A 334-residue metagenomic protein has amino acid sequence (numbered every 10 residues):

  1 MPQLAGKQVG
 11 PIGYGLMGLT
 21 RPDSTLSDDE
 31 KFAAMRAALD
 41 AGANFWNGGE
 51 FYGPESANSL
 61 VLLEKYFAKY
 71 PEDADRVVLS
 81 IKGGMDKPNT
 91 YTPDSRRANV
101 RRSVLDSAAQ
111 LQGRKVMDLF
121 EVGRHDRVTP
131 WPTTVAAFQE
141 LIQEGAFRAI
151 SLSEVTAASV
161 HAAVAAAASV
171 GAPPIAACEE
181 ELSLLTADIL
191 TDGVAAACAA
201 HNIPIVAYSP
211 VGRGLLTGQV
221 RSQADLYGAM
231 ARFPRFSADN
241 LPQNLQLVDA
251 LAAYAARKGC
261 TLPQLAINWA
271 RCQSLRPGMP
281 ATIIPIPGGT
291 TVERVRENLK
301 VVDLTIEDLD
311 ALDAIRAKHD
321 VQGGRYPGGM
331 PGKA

Functional and structural regions predicted by a protein language model:
M1-V78, Q143: N-terminal binding-site loop/beta-alpha segment at the start of enzyme catalytic domains that lines or forms
Y14-L16, G48, I81, L119-V122 (+4 more regions): Conserved beta-strand positions
M17-D29, D86-R101, G123-T129: Active-site mouth loops of central-metabolism enzymes
T25-A38, S95-Q112, V160-V164: Short, acidic/polar
Y70-P71, L105-K115, A168, G259: Phosphate/pyrophosphate-binding loops at sites that engage ATP/ADP/AMP, CoA/4′-phosphopantetheine, polyphosphate
D75-P88, E179-L182: A short, structured active-site edge motif that brings together acidic residues
A109-P130: Active-site groove signature of glycoside hydrolases
H125-A334: Beta/alpha (TIM)-barrel catalytic core signal, keyed to glycine-rich beta->alpha loops juxtaposed to Asp/Glu that bind
